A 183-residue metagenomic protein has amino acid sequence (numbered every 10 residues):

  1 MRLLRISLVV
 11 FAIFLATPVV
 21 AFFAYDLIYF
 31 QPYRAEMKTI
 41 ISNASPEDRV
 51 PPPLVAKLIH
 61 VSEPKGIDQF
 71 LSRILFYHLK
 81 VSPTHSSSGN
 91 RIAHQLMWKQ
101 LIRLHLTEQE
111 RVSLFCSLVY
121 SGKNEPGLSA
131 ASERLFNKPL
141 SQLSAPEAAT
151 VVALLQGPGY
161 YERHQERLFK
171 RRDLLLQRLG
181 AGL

Functional and structural regions predicted by a protein language model:
M1-L183: Juxtamembrane regions of bacterial inner-membrane/periplasmic proteins, predominantly the peptidoglycan biogenesis
